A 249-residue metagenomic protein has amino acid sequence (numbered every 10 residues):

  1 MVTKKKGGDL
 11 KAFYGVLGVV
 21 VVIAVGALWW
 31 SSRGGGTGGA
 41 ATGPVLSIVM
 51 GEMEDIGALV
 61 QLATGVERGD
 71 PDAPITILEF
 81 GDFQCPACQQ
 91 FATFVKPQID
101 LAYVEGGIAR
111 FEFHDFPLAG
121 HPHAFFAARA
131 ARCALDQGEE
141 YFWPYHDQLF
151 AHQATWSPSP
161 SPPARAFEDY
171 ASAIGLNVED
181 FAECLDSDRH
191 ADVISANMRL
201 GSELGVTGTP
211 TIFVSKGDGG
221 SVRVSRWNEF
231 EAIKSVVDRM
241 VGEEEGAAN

Functional and structural regions predicted by a protein language model:
M1-L46, F80, E168-N249: C-terminal cap of thioredoxin/glutaredoxin-like
G38-V60, A164: Periplasmic c-type cytochrome electron-transfer domains
G51-G57, C85-Q90, D186-H190: Short linear motifs at secondary-structure transitions and domain/linker junctions
A58-I75: A short beta-strand-turn-helix
L62-V66, K96-Q98, N197-L200: A generic local structural motif
V66-R68, T155-W156, V224: Short clusters of hydrophobic/aromatic residues that line enzyme substrate/ligand-binding pockets
E67, G120-H121, A191: A generic helix-loop boundary/linker signal
A73, L78-S172, L204-T207, N228 (+1 more regions): Structural alpha/beta surface segment adjacent to cysteine/selenocysteine redox centers across thiol/disulfide enzymes
